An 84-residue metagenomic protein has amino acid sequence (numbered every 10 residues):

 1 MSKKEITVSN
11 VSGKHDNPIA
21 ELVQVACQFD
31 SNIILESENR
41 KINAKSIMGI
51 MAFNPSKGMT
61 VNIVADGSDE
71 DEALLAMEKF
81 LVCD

Functional and structural regions predicted by a protein language model:
M1-E5, T60-N62: Intrinsic-disorder/low-complexity, polar/charged segments enriched in Ser/Thr/Lys/Arg/Asp/Glu/Gln
M1-S2, S12-D16, K79-D84: Generic structural signal for short, solvent-exposed loop/turn connectors between secondary structure elements
E5, E21, E36-E38, E70-E72 (+1 more regions): Glutamate identity and glutamate-enriched acidic tracts
V8-F53: Compact, glycine-rich, soluble single-domain proteins
A52-D84: C-terminal structural segments of small proteins and small subunits
